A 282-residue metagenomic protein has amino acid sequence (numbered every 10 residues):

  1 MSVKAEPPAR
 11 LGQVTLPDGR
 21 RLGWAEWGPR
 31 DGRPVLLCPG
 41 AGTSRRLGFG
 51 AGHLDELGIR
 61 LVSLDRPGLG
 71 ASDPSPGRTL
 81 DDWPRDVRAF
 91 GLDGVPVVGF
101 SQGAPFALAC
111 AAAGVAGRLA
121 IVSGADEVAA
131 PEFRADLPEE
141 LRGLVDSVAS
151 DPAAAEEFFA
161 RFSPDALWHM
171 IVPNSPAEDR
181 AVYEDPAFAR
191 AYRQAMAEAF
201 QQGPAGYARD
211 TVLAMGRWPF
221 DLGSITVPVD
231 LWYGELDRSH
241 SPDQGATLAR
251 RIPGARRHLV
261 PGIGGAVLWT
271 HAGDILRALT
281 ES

Functional and structural regions predicted by a protein language model:
S2-E26: N-terminal cap/lid segment of alpha/beta-hydrolase-fold proteins
R20-A71: Conserved HGGG/HGGXW glycine-rich cap/lid loop of the alpha/beta-hydrolase fold
D81-P96: Conserved acidic catalytic loop of the alpha/beta-hydrolase fold
G94-F133: Conserved hydrolase catalytic core segment
E139-F220: Alpha/beta-hydrolase
I225, L231-Y233: Short beta-strand/loop motif that positions the catalytic acidic residue of the alpha/beta-hydrolase fold
R238-Q244: Conserved alpha/beta-hydrolase "acid-adjacent" motif
G254-S282: Catalytic active-site module of serine/aspartate enzymes centered on a nucleophile-bearing elbow/loop
